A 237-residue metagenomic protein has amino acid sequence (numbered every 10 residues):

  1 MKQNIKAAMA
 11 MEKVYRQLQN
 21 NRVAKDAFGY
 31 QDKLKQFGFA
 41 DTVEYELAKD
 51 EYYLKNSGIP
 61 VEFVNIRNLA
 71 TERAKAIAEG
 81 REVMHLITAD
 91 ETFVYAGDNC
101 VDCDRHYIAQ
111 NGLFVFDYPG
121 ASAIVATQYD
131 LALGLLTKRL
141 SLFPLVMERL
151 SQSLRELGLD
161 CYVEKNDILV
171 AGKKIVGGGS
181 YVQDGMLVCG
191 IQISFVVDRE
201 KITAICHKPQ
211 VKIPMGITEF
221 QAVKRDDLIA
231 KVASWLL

Functional and structural regions predicted by a protein language model:
K2-S141: N-terminal lobe of the biotin/lipoate ligase/transferase fold
A7, V14, N20-D26, D32-F37 (+5 more regions): Long, positively charged amphipathic alpha-helical accessory segments at protein N-termini or as interdomain linkers
F116, G178-G179: Beta-strand scaffold of nucleotide-dependent catalytic cores
Y118, V163-E164: Residue-level detector of family-conserved "landmark" positions at structurally sensitive sites
V170-A171: Structural motif
